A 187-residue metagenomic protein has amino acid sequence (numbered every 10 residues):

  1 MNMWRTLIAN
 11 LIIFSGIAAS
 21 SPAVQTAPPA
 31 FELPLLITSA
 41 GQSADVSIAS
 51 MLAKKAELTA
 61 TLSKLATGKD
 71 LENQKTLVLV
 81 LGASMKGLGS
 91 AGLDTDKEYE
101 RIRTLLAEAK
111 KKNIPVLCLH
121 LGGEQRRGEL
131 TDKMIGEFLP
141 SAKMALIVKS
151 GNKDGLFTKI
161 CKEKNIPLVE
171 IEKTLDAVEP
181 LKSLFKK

Functional and structural regions predicted by a protein language model:
M1-L11: Bacterial N-terminal signal peptides that target proteins for export
A23-A30, L36, V148-K187: Charged, low-complexity C-terminal accessory regions
P28-K55: Short, charged N-terminal beta->alpha structural module
A53-N73: A short, well-structured beta->alpha microelement
A60, V116-L117, L168: Hydrophobic beta-strand scaffold residues
K69-A83: Short, well-ordered secondary-structure micro-motifs within conserved domains or adaptor modules
G89-K112, C161-L168: A short, gly/pro- and small-residue-rich
R127-K149: Short, electropositive alpha-helical surface patch
